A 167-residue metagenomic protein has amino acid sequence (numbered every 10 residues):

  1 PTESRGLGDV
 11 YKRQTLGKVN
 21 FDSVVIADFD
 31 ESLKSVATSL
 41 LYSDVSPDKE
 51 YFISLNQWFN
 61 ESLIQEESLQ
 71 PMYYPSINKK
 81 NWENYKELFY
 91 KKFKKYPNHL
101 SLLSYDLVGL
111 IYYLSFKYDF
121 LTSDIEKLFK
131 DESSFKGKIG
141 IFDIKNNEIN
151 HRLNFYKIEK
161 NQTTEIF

Functional and structural regions predicted by a protein language model:
P1-Y11: Single conserved hydrophobic/aromatic residue that forms the stacking wall/gate of nucleotide- or nucleobase-binding
R5, V19-S23, S35-Y105: Extracellular/periplasmic periplasmic-binding protein-like sensory domains
D9-V19: Short, well-structured alpha-helical segments in soluble
V25-A27: Structural motif
D30-K34: Short acidic, S/G/P-rich loop/turn micro-motifs used as interaction or catalytic elements
K94-Y105, Y112-E165: Segments of small-molecule ligand-sensing domains
